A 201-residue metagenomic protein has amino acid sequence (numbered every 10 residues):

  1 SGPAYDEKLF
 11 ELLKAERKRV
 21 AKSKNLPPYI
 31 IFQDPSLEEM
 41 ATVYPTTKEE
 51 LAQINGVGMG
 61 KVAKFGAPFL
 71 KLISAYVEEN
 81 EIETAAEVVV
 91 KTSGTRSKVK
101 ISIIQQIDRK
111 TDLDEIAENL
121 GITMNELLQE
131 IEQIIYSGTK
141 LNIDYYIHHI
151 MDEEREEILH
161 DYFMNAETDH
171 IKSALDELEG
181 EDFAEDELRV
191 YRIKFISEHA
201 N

Functional and structural regions predicted by a protein language model:
S1-N201: Accessory DNA-binding and partner-docking regions appended to nucleic-acid-acting proteins, especially the terminal
